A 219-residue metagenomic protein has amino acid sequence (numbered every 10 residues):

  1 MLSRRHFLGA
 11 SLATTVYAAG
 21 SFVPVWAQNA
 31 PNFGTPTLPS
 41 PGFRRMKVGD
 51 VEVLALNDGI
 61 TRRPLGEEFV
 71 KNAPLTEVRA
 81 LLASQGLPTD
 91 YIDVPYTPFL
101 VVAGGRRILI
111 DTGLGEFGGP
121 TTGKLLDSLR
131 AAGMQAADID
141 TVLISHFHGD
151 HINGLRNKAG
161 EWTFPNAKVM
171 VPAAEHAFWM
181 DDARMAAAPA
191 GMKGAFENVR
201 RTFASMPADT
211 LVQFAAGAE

Functional and structural regions predicted by a protein language model:
M1-T15: N-terminal secretory signal peptides and thylakoid transit peptides that target proteins across membranes
A13, G113-G115, H148, E175: Catalytic metal-binding/acid-base residues of hydrolase active sites
S21-A55: C-terminal segment of N-terminal export signals and the immediately downstream linker at the start of the mature
L38-S40, D93-P95, E197, F214: Residues that act as N-cap/strand-start positions at coil-to-secondary-structure junctions
P41, F147-N153, F178, E219: Active-site environment of divalent metal-dependent phosphoester hydrolases
G42-A132: Conserved beta-strand hairpin/beta-sheet module of binuclear metal-dependent hydrolase folds, prominently
Y91, Y96-P98, G119-M170: Active-site metal-binding motif and surrounding structural segment of the metallo-beta-lactamase
G123, R130-M134, D138, M170-E219: Metallo-beta-lactamase
